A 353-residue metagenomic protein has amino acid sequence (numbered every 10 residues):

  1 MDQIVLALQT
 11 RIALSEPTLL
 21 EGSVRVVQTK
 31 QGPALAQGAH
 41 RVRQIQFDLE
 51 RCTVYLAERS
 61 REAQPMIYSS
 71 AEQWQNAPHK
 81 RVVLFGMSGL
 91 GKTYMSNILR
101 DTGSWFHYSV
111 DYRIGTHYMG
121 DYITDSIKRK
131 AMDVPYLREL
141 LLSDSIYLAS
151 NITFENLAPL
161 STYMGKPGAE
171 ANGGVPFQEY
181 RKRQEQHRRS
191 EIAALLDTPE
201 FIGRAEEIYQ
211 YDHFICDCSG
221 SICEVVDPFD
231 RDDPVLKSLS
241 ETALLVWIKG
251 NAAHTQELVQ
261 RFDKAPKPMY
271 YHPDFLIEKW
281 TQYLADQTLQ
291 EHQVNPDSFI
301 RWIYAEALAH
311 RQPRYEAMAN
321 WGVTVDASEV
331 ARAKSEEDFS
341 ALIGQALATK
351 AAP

Functional and structural regions predicted by a protein language model:
L84: Hydrophobic anchor at the beta1->P-loop junction of P-loop NTPases
S88: The conserved Walker
G91: Conserved glycine(s) of the Walker
M95: Hydrophobic positions on the alpha1 helix immediately C-terminal to the Walker A/P-loop
D101-R138: Conserved substrate/cofactor phosphate-moiety recognition/catalytic segment in nucleotide-dependent phosphotransferases
L148-I152, N156-S238: Glycine-rich phosphate-binding loop used to anchor ATP phosphates in small-molecule kinases, encompassing both
D217, K237-W280: Conserved phosphate-donor/acceptor-positioning beta-strand/loop module used by diverse small-molecule
Q287-P353: NTP-dependent small-molecule kinase module
